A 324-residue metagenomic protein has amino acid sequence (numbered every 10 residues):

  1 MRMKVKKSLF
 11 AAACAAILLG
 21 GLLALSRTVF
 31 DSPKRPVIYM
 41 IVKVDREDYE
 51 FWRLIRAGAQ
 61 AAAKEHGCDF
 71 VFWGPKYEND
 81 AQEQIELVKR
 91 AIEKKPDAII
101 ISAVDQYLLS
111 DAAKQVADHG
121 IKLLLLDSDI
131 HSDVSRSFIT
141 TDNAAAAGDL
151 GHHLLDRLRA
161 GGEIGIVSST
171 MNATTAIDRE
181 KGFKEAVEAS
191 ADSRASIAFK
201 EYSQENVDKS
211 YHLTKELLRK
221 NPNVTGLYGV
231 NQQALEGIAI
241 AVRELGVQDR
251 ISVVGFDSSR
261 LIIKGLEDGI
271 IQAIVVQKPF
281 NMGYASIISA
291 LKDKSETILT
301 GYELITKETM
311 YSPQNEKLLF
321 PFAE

Functional and structural regions predicted by a protein language model:
K6-C14, N281-E324: Hinge/cleft segment of the Venus flytrap/periplasmic-binding protein
F10-A24: Hydrophobic membrane-insertion alpha-helices, especially the h-region of bacterial N-terminal signal peptides
R27-I55, E65, F72, R136-S137 (+1 more regions): Short beta-strand segments enriched in small/hydrophobic residues
E50-H66, A146-L150, T174-R194, K209 (+3 more regions): Short, solvent-exposed amphipathic alpha-helices that sit in or adjacent to ligand/effector-binding or catalytic
A63-D80, E163-I166, V187-V207: Short beta-strand elements in bilobed, periplasmic/extracellular small-molecule ligand-binding domains
A98-A117, F183, Y202-I263: Hydrophobic alpha-helical
Q106-A145, E163, S259-E267: Flexible loop/hinge segments that line or gate small-molecule binding clefts
I139-I164, K209-Y211, I262, K278-K294: Hydrophobic alpha-helical segments within soluble ligand-binding/sensing domains
